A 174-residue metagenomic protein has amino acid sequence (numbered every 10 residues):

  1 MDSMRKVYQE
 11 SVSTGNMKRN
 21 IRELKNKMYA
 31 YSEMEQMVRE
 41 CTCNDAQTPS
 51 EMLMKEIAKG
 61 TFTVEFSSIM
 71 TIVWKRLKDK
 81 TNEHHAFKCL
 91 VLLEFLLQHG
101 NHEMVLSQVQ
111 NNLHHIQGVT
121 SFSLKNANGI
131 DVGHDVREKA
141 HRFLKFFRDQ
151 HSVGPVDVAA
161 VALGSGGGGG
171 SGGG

Functional and structural regions predicted by a protein language model:
M1-G174: Alpha-helical scaffold domains
